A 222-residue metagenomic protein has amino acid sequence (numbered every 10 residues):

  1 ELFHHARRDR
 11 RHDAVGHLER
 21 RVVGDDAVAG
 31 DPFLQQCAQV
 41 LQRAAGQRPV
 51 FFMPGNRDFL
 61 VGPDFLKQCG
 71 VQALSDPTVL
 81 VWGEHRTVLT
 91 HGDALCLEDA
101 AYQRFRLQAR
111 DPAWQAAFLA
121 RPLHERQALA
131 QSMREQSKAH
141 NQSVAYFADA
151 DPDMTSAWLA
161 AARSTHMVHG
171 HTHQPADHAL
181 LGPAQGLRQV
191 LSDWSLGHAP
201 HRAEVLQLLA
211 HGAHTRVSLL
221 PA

Functional and structural regions predicted by a protein language model:
E1, R10-A14, R21, F65 (+7 more regions): Bulky hydrophobic/aromatic packing residues
E1-W82: Core catalytic region of metal-dependent phosphoesterases/phosphodiesterases, especially metallo-beta-lactamase-like
F3, Q142, M154-T155: Intrinsically disordered, low-complexity proline-rich regions
D9, D111, W158-A162: Short hydrophobic alpha-helical module
Q68-T78, R86-V88, D93, E98-Q103 (+1 more regions): Conserved beta-sheet core of the metallophosphoesterase superfamily
T90-D151: Active-site-proximal loop/helix segment associated with metal-binding centers of metalloenzymes
R216-A222: Short, solvent-exposed aromatic-acidic interface loops
